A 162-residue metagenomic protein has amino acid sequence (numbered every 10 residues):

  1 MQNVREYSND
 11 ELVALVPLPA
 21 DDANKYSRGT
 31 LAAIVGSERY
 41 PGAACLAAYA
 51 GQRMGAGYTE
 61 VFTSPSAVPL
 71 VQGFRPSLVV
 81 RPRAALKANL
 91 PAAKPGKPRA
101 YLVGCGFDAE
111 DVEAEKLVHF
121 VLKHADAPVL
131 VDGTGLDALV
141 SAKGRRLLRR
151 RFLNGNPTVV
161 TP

Functional and structural regions predicted by a protein language model:
M1-I34, E38, P162: YjeF_N-associated NAD(P)HX repair module
M1-Y7, E60-P162: Glycine-rich phosphate/dinucleotide-binding loop and adjoining beta-alpha-beta core of small-molecule
V13-V16, A33, R53, F62 (+2 more regions): Generic, low-specificity signal for short hydrophobic/alpha-helical stretches with a mild N-terminal bias, encompassing
D22-P82: Substrate-binding N-lobe of the ribokinase-like
